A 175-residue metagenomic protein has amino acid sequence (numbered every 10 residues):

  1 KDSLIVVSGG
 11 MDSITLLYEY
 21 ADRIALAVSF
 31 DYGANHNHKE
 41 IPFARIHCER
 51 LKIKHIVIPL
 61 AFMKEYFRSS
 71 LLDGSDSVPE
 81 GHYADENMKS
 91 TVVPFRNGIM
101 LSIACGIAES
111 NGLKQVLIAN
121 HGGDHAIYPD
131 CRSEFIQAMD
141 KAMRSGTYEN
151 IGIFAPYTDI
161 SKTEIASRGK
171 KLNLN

Functional and structural regions predicted by a protein language model:
K1-N175: Nucleotide-activated chemistry modules centered on ATP-dependent adenylation/adenylyltransferase
